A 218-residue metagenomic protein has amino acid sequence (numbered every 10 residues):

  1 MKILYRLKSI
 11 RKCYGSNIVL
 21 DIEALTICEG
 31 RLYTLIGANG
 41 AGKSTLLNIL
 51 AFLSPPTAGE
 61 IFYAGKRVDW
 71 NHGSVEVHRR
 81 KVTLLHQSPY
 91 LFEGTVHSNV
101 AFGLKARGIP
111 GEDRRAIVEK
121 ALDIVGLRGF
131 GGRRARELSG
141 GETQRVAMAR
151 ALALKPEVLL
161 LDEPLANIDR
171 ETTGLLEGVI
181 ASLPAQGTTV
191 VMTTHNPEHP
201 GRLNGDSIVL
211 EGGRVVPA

Functional and structural regions predicted by a protein language model:
I36-A38: The feature captures the beta-strand-to-loop junction immediately N-terminal to the Walker
A51: Helix-to-loop junction immediately C-terminal to a conserved catalytic motif
V68-T83, A185: ABC ATPase NBD coupling module
E112-F130: Conserved ABC ATPase "signature" region
R134-L138, E142: Conserved ABC ATPase signature
M148: Hydrophobic anchor residue at the start of the ABC signature
L159-E163: Catalytic Walker B motif of ABC-type/P-loop ATPase nucleotide-binding domains
